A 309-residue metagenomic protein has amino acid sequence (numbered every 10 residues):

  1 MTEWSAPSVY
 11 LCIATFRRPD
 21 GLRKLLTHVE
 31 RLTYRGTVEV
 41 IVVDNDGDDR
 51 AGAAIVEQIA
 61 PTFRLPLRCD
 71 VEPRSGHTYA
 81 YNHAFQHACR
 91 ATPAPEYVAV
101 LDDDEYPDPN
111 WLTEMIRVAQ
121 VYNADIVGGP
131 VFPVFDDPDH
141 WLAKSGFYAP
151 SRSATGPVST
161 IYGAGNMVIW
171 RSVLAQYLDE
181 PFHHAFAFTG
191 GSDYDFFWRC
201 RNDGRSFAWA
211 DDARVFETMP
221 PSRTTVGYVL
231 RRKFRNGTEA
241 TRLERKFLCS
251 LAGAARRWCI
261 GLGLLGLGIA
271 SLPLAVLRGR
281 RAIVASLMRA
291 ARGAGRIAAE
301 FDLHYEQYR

Functional and structural regions predicted by a protein language model:
M1-R31: N-proximal low-complexity "stem/linker" segments adjacent to membrane-targeting elements
E30-D70: Acidic donor-binding segment of Leloir-type glycosyltransferases
E72-R90: Glycine-rich, basic loop-to-helix element that forms the pyrophosphate-binding segment of sugar-nucleotide handling
P93-Y106: Short beta-strand-to-loop acidic/aromatic patch adjacent to the donor-nucleotide binding site
N110-W141: Conserved donor NDP-sugar-binding/catalytic core segment of glycosyltransferases
P130, A143-T160: Short, flexible, basic/aromatic active-site loop/helix in glycosyltransferases
A187-W198: Acidic donor-binding loop at a coil-to-helix junction in glycosyltransferase catalytic cores that engages
R231-R235, C249-R309: Non-catalytic, C-terminal membrane-associated alpha-helical segments of glycosyltransferases
